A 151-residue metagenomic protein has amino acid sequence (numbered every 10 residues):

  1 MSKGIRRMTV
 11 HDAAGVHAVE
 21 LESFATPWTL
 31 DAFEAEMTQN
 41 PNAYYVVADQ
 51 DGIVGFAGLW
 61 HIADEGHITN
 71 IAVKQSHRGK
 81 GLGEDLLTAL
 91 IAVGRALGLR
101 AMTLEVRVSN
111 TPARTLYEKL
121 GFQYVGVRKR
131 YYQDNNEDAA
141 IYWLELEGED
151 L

Functional and structural regions predicted by a protein language model:
K3-S76, L87-A89, V93, L97 (+1 more regions): Acetyl-CoA-dependent GNAT
K74-S76, K80, V108-N110: Active-site acidic-Proline motif in GNAT/NAT acetyltransferases
E84, E137-L146: Accessory recognition modules or surfaces
L87, N110-A113, R130-N135: Short glycine/proline-centered loop/turn elements that form peptide/ligand docking sites
G94-E105, R128: Conserved GNAT acetyl-CoA-binding A-motif
E105, E118, Q123-A140: Conserved catalytic-core motifs of GNAT/GCN5-like acyltransferases
